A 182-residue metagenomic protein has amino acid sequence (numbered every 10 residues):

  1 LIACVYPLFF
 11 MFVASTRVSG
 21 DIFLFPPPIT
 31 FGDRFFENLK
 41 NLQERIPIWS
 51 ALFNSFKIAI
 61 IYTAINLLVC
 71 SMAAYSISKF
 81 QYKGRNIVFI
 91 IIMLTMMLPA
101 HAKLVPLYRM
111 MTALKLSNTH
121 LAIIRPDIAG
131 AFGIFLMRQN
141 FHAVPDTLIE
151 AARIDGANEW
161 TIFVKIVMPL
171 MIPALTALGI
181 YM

Functional and structural regions predicted by a protein language model:
L1-M182: A structural signal for multi-pass alpha-helical bundles of membrane permease subunits that mediate small-molecule
